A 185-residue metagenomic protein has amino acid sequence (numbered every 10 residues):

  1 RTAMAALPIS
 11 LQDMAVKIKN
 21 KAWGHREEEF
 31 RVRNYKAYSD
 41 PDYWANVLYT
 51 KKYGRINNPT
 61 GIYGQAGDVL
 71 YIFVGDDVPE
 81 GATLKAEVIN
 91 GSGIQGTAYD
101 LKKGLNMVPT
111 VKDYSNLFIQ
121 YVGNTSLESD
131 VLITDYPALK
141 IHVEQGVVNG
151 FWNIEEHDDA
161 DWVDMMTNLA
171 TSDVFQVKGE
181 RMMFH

Functional and structural regions predicted by a protein language model:
R1-N153: Beta-strand-enriched, solvent-exposed domains that form extended recognition/catalytic surfaces
G104-M107, D158, M183-H185: Short, solvent-exposed coil/turn linker segments
Q145-N168: Long, contiguous juxta-domain segments that are non-catalytic but functionally important
M166-H185: Juxtacatalytic substrate-recognition/specificity segment
